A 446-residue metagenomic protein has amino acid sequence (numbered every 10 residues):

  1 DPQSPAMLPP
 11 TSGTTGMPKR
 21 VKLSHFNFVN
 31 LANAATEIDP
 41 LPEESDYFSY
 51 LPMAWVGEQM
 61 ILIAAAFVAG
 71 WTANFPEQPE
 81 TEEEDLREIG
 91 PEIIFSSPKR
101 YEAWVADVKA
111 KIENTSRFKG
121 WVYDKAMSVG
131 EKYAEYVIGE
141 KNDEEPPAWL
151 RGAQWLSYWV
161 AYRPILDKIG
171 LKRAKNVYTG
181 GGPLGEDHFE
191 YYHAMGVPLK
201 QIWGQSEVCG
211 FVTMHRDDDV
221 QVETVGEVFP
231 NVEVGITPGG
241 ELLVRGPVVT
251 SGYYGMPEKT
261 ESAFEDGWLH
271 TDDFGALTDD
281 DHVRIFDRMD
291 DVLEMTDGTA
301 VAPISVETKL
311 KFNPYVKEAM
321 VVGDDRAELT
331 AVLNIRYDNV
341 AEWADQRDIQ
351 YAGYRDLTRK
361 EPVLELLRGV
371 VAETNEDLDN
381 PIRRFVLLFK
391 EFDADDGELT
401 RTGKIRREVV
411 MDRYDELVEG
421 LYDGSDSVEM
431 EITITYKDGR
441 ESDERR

Functional and structural regions predicted by a protein language model:
D1-P10, M17, P40-D46: Conserved pre-ATP/AMP-binding loop-to-beta segment of ANL
A6-A32: Conserved AMP-binding A3 loop
V29-D46, M53-R163, R173: Conserved AMP-binding/adenylation subdomain of ANL enzymes
N74-F75, W149-Q154, D167-G180, L184-G240 (+2 more regions): Conserved ATP-binding loop and adjacent catalytic segment of the adenylate-forming AMP-binding
V228-M295: Conserved ATP-binding/catalytic segment of the ANL
V249, A263-F264, H282-K311, V340-K360 (+3 more regions): Adenylate-forming
F274, N313-N339: C-terminal boundary motif of the adenylate-forming
L293, E318-V322, A327, L364 (+1 more regions): Conserved C-terminal "lid"/linker of ANL adenylate-forming enzymes
